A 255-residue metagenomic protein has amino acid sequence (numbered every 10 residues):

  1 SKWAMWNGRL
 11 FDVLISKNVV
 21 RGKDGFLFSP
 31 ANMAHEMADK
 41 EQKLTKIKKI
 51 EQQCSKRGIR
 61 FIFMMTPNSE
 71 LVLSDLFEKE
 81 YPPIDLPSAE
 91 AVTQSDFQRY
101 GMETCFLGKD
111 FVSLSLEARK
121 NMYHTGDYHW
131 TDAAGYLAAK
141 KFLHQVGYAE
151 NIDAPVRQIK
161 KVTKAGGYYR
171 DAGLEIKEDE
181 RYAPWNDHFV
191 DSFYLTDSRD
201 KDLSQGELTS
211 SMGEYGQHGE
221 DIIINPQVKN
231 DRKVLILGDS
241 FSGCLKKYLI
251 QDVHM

Functional and structural regions predicted by a protein language model:
S1-M255: Extracellular glycan-modifying ectodomains
